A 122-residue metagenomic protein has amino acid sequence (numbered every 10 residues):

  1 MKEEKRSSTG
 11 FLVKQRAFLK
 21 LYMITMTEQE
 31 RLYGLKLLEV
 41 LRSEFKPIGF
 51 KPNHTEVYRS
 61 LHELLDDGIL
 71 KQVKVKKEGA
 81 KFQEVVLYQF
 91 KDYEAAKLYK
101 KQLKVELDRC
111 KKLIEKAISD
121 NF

Functional and structural regions predicted by a protein language model:
M1-L12: Short, Lys/Arg-enriched N-terminal segment that forms or immediately precedes the first helix of a structured domain
R16-F18, M26-K36: Short capping segments at the starts of secondary-structure elements
I24-Q29, R42, H62: Short, locally clustered residues in the helix-turn-helix/winged-helix DNA-binding domain
Y33-I48: DNA-recognition alpha helix
V57-R59, E63-D67: Basic amphipathic alpha-helical segments that dock to polyanions
L65-V75: A short, conserved structural fragment
V75-L98: Short, cationic-aromatic polyanion-contact patches
E94-F122: Amphipathic alpha-helical dimerization/coiled-coil segments that flank or bridge DNA-binding/regulatory modules
